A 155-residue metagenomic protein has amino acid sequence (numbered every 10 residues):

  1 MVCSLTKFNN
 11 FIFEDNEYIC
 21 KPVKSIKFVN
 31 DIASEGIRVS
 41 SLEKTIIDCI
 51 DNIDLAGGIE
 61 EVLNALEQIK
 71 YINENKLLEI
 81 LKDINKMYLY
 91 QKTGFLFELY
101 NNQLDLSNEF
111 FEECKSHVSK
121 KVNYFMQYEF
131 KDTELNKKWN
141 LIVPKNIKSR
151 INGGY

Functional and structural regions predicted by a protein language model:
M1-K27: Short gly/ser-rich loop at a beta-strand->alpha-helix junction or flexible surface loop bordering the NTP-binding
F28-Y155: Hydrophobic alpha-helical interaction segments
